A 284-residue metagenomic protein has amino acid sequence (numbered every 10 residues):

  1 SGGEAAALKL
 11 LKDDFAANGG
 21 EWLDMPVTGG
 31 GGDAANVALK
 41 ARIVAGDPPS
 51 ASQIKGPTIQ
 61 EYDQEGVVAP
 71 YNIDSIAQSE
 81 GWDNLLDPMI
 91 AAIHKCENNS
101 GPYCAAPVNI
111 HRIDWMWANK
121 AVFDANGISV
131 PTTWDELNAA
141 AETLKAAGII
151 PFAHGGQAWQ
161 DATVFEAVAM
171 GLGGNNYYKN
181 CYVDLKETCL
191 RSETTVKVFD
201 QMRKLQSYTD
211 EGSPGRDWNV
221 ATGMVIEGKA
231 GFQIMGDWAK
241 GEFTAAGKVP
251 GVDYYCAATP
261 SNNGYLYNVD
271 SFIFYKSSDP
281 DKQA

Functional and structural regions predicted by a protein language model:
S1-V67, A77-N84, V130, P214 (+4 more regions): Conserved N-terminal structural module of periplasmic/extracytoplasmic solute-binding proteins
A7-L11, T194-Q201, D279-A284: Short amphipathic alpha-helical coupling segments at ligand-binding clamshell hinges and other catalytic/signaling
D13, N18, A45, G101 (+4 more regions): Extracytoplasmic/periplasmic substrate-recognition and gating elements
N36-D47, Q64-E65, V122-F123, A140-A147 (+1 more regions): Short helices/loops that flank or line small-molecule/ion binding pockets
P57-I113, N138, V164-E166: Hinge/lid segment of periplasmic solute-binding proteins
N72-P88, S129, L172-K197, A245-P250 (+1 more regions): Short, solvent-exposed loop/beta-turn-alpha elements that line the ligand-binding surface or hinge of extracytoplasmic
K95-V108, D114, N138-E187, A230: Extracytoplasmic/periplasmic solute-binding protein
A141-L144, V183-P214: Glycine-centered hinge/linker elements that transmit conformational signals in sensory and ligand-binding systems
